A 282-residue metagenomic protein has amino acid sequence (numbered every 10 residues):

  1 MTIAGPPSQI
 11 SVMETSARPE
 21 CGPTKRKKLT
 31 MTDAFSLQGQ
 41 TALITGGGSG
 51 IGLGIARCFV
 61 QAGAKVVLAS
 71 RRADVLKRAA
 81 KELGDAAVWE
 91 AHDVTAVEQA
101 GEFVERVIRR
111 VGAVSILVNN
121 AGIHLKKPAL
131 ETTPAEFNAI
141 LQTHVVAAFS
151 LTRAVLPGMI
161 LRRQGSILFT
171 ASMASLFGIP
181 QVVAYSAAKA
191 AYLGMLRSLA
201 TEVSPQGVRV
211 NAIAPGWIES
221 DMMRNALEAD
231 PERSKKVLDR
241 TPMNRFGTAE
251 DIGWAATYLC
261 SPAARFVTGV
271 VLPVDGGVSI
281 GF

Functional and structural regions predicted by a protein language model:
T30-D33, F177, T257, T268-F282: Short C-terminal tail/terminal secondary-structure segment of NAD(P)H-dependent dehydrogenase/reductase domains
T41, G48-G50: Conserved glycine-rich cofactor-binding loop
P128-A129, T133-L141, V237: Substrate-binding pocket helix/loop in short-chain dehydrogenase/reductase
L130, F177-V183, P205-Q206, N244 (+1 more regions): Active-site loop immediately N-terminal to the catalytic Tyr-X3-Lys motif of short-chain dehydrogenase/reductase
T152, A188, L196: Active-site helix of classical SDR
P157, T201-P205, R265: Alpha-helical segment proximal to the catalytic Tyr-Lys
S172: Residue(s) in the substrate-gating loop at a strand-loop-helix junction that position the organic substrate next
